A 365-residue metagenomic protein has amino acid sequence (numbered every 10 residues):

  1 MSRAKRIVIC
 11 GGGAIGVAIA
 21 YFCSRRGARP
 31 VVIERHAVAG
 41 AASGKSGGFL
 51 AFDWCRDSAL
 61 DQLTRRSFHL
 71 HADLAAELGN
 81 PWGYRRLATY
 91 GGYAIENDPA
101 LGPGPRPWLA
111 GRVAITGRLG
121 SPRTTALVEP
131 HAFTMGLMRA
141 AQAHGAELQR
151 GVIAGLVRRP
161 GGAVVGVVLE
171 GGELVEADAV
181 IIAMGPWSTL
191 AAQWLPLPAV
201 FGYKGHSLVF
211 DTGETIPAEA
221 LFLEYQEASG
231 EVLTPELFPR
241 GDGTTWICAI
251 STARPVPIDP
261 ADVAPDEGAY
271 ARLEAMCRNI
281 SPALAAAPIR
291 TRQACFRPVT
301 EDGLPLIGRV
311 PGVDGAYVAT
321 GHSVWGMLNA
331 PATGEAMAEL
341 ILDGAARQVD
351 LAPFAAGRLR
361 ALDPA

Functional and structural regions predicted by a protein language model:
K5-V31: N-terminal Rossmann-like FAD-binding beta1-loop-alpha1 element of flavoenzymes
G13-A14, A37, V324: Residue-level detector of alpha-helix initiation sites
Y21-F22, G48-L50, W82-R85, P186-G312: Active-site substrate-recognition segment that forms the wall of the catalytic cavity or substrate channel
F22-R25, R35-T89, E96-P107, A228-G230: Conserved FAD-binding subdomain of flavin-dependent enzymes
D73-G151, G155-A163, V168, V299: Flavin (FAD/FMN) cofactor-binding and adjacent substrate-gating region of FAD-dependent oxidoreductase domains
V128-P217: Predominantly flavin-linked oxidoreductase catalytic cores and closely associated redox partners
N279-A365: C-terminal catalytic lobe of FAD-dependent flavoproteins
